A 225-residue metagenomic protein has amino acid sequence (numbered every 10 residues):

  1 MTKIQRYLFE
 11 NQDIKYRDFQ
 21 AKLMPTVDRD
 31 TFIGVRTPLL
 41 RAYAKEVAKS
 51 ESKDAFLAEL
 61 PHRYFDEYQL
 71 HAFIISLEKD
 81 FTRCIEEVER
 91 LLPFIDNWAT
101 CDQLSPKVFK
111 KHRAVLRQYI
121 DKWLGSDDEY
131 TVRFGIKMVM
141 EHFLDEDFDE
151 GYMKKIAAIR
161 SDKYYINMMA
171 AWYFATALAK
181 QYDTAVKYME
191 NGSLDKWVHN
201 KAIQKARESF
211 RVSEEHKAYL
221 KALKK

Functional and structural regions predicted by a protein language model:
M1-K225: Alpha-helical scaffold domains
